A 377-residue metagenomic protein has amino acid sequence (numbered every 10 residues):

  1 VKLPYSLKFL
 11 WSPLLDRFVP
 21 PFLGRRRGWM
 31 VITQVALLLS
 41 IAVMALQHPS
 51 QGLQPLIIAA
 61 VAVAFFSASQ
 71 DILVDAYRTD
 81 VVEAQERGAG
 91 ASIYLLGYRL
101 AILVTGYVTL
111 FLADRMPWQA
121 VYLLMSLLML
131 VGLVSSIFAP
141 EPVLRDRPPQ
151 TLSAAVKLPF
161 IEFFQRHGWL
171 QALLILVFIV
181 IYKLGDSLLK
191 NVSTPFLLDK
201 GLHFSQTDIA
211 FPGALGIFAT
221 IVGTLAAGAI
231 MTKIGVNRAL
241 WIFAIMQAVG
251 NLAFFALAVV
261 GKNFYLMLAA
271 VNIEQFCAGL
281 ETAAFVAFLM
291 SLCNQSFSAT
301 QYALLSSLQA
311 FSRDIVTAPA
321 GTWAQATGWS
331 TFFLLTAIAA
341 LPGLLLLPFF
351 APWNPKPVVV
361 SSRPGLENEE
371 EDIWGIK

Functional and structural regions predicted by a protein language model:
Y5-K8, G88-T109, A113, S306-T317: Glycine-rich segments within core transmembrane alpha-helices of 12-TM secondary carriers
L7-G24, V222-A239, A324-Q325: Helix-to-loop junctions at the C-terminal end of transmembrane segments in multipass secondary transporters
M30-S50, I245-K262: C-terminal ends and interior cores of transmembrane alpha-helices in multi-pass membrane transporters/permeases
I32-L38, A120-F138, T331-F349: Symmetry-related core transmembrane helices of the 12-TM Major Facilitator Superfamily/SLC fold
S40-M44, Q51-Q70, F264-V286: Hydrophobic core of transmembrane alpha-helices in multi-pass small-molecule transporters, especially MFS/SLC-type
V143-L174, E367-D372: Juxtamembrane intracellular "pre-TM" segments in multi-pass secondary transporters
N191-I209: Short amphipathic helix-loop junctions that connect adjacent transmembrane helices in Major Facilitator Superfamily/SLC
N237-F285: C-terminal transmembrane helical hairpin of 12-TM major facilitator-type secondary transporters
